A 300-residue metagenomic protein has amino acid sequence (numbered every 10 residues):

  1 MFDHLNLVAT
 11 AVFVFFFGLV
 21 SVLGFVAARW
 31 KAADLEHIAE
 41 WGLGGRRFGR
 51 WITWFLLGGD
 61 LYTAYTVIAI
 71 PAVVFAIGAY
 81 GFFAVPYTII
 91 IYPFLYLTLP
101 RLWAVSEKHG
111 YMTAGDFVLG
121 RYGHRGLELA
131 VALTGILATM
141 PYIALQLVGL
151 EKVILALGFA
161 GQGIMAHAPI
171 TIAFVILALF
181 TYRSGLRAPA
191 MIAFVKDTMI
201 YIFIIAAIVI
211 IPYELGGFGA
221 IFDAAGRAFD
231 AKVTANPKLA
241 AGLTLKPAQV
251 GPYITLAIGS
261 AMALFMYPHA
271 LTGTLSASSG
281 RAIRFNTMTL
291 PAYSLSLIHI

Functional and structural regions predicted by a protein language model:
M1-I68, L177, T181-S184, F203 (+2 more regions): Membrane-interface "cap" regions at the ends of multi-pass membrane proteins
F2, G42-R47, L119-H124, A241-P247: Helix-boundary and loop/linker segments of multi-pass membrane transporters
F2-V12, A76-P86, A156-A166, G242-A257: Interfacial loop-to-helix junctions that mark the boundaries of transmembrane helices in multi-pass membrane
L19, A132-L145, F180, D197-E214 (+2 more regions): Selective recognition of specific alpha-helical transmembrane segments in multi-pass small-molecule
L19-D34, L99, T139-L147, E151-A160 (+3 more regions): Hydrophobic alpha-helical segments and their helix-loop junctions in multi-pass secondary transporters
E40-G110, V250-A263, A270-I298: Membrane-interface helix-loop-helix modules in multi-pass membrane proteins
F82-T181, T255, G259-A263, T272: Helix-loop-helix module between adjacent transmembrane segments
